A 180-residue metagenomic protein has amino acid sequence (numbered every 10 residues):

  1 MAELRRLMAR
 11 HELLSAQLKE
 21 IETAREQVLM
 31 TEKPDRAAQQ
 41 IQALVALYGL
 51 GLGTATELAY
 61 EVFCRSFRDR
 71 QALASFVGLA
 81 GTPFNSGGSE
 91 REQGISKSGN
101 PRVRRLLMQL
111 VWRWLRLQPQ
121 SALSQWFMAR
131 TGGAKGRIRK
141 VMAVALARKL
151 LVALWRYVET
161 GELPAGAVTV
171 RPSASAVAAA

Functional and structural regions predicted by a protein language model:
M1-A180: A detector of single, family-specific signature residues that are central to catalytic or substrate-handling motifs
